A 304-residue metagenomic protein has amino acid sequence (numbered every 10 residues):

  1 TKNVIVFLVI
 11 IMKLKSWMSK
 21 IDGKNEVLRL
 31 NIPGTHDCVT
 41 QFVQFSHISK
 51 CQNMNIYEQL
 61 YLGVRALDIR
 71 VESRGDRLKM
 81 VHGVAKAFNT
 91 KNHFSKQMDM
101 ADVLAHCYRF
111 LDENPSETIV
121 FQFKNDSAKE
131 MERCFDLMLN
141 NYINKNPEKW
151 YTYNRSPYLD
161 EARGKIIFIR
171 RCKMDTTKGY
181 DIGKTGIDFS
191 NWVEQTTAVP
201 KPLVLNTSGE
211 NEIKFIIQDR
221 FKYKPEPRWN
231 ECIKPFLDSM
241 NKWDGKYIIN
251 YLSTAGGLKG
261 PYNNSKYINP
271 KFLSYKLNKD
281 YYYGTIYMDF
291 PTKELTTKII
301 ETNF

Functional and structural regions predicted by a protein language model:
I11-A66, S73-E113, I166, R170 (+2 more regions): Long, acidic (Asp/Glu-rich), low-complexity accessory segments flanking structured domains
V71, L111, S127-E130: A cross-family signal for N-terminal binding/gating loops and helix N-caps that shape access to the active site
L78-G83, K96, S127-P147, S156-L159: Active-site periphery "cap/insert" segments of enzyme catalytic domains
P115-K129: Active-site groove signature of glycoside hydrolases
Y142-A162, Y287-F304: C-terminal domain-boundary segment and adjacent tail
N144-D280: Surface-exposed substrate-engagement region within the catalytic domains of secreted or surface-exposed extracellular
